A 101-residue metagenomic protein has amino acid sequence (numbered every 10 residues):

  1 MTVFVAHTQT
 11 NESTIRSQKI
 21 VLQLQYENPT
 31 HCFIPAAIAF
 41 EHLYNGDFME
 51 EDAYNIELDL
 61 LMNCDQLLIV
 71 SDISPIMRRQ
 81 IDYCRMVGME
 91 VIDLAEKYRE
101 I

Functional and structural regions predicted by a protein language model:
M1-I101: Conserved catalytic or regulatory cores that recognize and/or transform ribose-phosphate-containing ligands
